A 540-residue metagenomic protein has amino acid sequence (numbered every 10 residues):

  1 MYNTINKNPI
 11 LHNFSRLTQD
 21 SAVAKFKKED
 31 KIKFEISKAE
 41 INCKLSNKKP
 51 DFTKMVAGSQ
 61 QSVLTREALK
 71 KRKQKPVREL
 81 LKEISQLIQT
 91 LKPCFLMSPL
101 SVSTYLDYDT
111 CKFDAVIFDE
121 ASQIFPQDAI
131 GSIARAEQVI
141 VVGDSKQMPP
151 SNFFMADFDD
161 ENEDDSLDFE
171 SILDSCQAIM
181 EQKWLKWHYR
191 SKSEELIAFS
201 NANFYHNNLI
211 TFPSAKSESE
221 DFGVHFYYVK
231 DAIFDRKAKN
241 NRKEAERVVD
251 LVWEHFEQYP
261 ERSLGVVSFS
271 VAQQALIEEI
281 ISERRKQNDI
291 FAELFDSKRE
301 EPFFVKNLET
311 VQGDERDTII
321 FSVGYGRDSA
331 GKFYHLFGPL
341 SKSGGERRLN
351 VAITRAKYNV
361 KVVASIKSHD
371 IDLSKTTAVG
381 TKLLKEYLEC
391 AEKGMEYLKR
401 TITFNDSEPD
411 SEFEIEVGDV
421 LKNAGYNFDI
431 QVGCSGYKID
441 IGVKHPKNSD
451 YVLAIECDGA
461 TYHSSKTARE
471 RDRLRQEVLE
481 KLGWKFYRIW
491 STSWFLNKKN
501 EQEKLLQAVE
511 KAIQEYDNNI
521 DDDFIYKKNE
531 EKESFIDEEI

Functional and structural regions predicted by a protein language model:
M1-K112: Conserved helicase NTPase catalytic core signature
Q74-Y205: ASCE P-loop NTPase helicase motor core
Q86-Q89, F291-D317: Conserved motor-coupling elements within RecA-like helicase/translocase cores
C111-I117, D314-G326, Y334, K361: A short beta-strand element within the Helicase C-terminal
A156-K183, N201, S214, I281 (+3 more regions): Helicase C-terminal subdomain and adjacent C-terminal extension
Q182-H225, K367-H369, S374: Coupling/hinge elements of helicase-like and P-loop NTPase modules
N208-I280: Conserved helicase/translocase motor-coupling segment
K438, G442-E477, T492-L496: Short beta-strand-loop-alpha-helix junction that forms the active-site gateway of nucleic-acid-processing nucleases
